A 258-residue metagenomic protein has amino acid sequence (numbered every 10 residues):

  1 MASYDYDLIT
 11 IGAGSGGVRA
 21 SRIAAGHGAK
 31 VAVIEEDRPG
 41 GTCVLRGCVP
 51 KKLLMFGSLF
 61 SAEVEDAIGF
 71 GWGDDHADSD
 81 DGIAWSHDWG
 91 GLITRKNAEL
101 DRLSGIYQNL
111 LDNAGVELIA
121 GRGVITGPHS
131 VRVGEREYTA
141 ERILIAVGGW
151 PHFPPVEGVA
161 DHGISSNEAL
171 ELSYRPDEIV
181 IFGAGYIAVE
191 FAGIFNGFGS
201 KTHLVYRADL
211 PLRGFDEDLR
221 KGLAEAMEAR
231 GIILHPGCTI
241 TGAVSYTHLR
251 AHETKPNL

Functional and structural regions predicted by a protein language model:
S3-Y6, R22-A29, I34-R175, A208-L212 (+3 more regions): Glycine-rich flavin
Y4-A13, D177-F182: Beta1/beta-strand and adjacent pyrophosphate-binding region of the FAD-binding site in flavoprotein oxidoreductases
L8-A32, A192-N196: N-terminal Rossmann-like FAD-binding beta1-loop-alpha1 element of flavoenzymes
G12-G17, G148, G183-A188, E253: Conserved phosphate-binding and hydrolysis motifs of nucleotide-dependent enzymes
Y174-R207, G214: Rossmann-like NAD(P)H-binding beta-loop-alpha module
T247-P256: Conserved small/polar residues in nucleotide/adenosyl-binding loops
